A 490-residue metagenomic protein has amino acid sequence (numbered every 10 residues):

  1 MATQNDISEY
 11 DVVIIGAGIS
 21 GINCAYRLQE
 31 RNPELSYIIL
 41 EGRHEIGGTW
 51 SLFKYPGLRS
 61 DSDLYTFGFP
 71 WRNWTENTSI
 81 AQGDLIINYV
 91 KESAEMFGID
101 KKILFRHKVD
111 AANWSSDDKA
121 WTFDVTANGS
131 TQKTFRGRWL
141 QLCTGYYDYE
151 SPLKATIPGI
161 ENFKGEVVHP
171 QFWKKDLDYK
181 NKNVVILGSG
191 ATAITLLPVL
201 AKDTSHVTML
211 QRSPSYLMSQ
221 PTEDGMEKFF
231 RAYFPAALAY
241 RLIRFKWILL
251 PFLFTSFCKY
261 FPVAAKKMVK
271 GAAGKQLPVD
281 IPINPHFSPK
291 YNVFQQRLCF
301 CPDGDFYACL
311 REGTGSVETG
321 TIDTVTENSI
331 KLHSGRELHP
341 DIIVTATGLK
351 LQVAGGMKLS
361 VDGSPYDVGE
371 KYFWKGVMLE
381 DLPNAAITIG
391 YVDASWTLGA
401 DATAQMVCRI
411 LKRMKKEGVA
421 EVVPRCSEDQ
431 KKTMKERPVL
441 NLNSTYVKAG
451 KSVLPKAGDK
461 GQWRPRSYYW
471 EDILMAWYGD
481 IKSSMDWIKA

Functional and structural regions predicted by a protein language model:
M1, N73-G83, Q141-Y149, W247-S256 (+3 more regions): Hydrophobic transmembrane alpha-helix bundles
A2-A17, I22-T49, A81-V185, S189-A191 (+4 more regions): Flavin (primarily FAD) cofactor-binding/catalytic cores of flavoenzymes
G42-E92, R212-K275, V279-D280: Glycine-rich active-site loop/strand segments that organize a redox cofactor
W50, S60, F67-F69, I157 (+4 more regions): Short clusters of hydrophobic/aromatic residues that line enzyme substrate/ligand-binding pockets
D61-D63, V353, L379, L440: A short, structural micro-pattern
R72-T78, K175-V184, D203-S205, Q220-M226 (+3 more regions): Low-complexity, flexible helical/coil segments
A193, S215-S219, K228-R231, N384-A490: C-terminal, flexible cofactor-proximal segment of oxidoreductases
L250-Y260, Y291-Q295, P424-K431: Charged, low-complexity surface segments at secondary-structure and domain boundaries
